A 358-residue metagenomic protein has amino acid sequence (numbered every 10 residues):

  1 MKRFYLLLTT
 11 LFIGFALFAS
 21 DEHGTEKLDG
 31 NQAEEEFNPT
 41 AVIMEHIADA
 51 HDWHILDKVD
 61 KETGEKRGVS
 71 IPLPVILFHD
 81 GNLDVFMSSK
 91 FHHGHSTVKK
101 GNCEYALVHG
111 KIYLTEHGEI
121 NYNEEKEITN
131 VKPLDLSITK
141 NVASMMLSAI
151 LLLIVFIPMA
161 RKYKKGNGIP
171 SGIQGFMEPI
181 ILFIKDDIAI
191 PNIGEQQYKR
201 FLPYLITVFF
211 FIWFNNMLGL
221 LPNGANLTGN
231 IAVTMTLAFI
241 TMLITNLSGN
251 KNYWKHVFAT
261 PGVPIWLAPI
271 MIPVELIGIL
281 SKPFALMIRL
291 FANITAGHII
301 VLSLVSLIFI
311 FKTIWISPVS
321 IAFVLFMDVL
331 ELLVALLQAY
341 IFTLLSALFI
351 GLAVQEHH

Functional and structural regions predicted by a protein language model:
F4-I13: Sec-dependent N-terminal signal peptides
Y5, L17-P170: Perimembrane topogenic segments of multi-pass inner/organellar membrane proteins
L6, I138, N192-L202: Membrane-interface helix starts
K140-L152, T228-T241: Alpha-helical transmembrane segments
S144-I157, Q174-I184, N215-L218, M271-L286: Hydrophobic alpha-helical transmembrane segments
I154-N192, N252: Hydrophobic transmembrane alpha-helix segments characteristic of membrane transport and insertion machinery
D187-A189, F201-L202, T207-L221, A232-T236 (+2 more regions): Hydrophobic alpha-helical transmembrane segments and adjacent short intramembrane/lumenal linkers of inner/organellar
L221-L227: Membrane-interface helix caps and helix-loop-helix hairpins in membrane proteins
